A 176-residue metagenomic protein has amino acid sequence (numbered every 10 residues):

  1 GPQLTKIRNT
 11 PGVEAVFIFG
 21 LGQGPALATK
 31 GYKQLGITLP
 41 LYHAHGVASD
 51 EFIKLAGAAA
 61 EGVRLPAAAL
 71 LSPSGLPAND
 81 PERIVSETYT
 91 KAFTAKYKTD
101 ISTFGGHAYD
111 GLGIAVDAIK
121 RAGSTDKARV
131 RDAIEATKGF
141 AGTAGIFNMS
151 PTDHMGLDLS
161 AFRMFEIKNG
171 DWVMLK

Functional and structural regions predicted by a protein language model:
G1-K176: Extracytosolic ligand-binding ectodomains
